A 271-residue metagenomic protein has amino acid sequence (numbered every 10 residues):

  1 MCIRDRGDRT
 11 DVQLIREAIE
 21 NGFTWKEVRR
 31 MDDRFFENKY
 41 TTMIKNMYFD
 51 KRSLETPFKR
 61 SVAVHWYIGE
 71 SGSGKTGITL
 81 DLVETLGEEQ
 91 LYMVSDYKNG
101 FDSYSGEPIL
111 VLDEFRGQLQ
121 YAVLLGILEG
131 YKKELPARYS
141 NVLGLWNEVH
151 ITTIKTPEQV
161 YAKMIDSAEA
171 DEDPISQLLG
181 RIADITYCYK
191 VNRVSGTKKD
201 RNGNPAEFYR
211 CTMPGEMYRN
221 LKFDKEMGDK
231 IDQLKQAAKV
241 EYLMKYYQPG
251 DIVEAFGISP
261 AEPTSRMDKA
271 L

Functional and structural regions predicted by a protein language model:
R4-I15, Q120-K269: Replace "adjacent to P-loop NTPase cores in ATP/GTP-dependent enzymes" with "adjacent to NTP-binding cores
A18-S61: N-terminal pre-Walker A segment at the start of P-loop NTPase domains
F58-S61, D102-E107, L143-L145: Flexible, charged surface loops at secondary-structure boundaries
V62-E84: Glycine-rich phosphate-binding P-loop
V64-W66, Q90-L91, I109, E148: Residue-level preference for the first positions of well-ordered beta-strands
Y67-S73, V94-Y97, L112-F115, I151-I154 (+1 more regions): Short His-Asn-centered micro-motif
T85-Q120: AAA+/P-loop NTPase substrate/partner-engagement loops
